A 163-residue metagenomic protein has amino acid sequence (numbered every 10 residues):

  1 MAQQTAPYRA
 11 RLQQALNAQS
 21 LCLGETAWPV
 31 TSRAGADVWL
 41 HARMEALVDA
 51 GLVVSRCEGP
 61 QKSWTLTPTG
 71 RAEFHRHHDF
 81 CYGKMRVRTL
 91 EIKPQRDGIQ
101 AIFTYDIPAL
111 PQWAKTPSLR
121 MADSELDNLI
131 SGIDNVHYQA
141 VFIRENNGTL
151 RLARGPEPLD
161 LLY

Functional and structural regions predicted by a protein language model:
A2-A36: Short amphipathic alpha-helical interface segments
V30-W39, E58-T65: Acidic helix-start/capping segments at beta-turn-to-alpha-helix junctions
A36-V53: Basic amphipathic alpha-helical segments that dock to polyanions
A50-K84: Accessory beta->alpha helical hairpin/"wing" motif in late/C-terminal subdomains of nucleic-acid enzymes
G70, F74-D79, A109-D134: Mixed-charge, low-complexity intrinsically disordered segments
Y82-Q95: Short amphipathic beta-strand and strand-loop transition segments with alternating hydrophobic
D97-A109: A short hydrophobic beta-strand element
Q100, A114, S124-Y163: Short beta-strand edge/turn micro-motifs at domain boundaries
